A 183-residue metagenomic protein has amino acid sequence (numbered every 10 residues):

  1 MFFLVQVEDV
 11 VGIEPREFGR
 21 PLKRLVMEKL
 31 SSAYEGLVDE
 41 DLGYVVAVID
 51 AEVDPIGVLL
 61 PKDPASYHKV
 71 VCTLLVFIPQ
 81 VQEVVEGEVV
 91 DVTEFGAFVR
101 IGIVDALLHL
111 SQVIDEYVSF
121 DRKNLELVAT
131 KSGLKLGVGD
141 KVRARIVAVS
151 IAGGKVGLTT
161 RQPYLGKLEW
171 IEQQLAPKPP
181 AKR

Functional and structural regions predicted by a protein language model:
M1-R183: Single-stranded RNA-binding regions, centering on S1/OB-family and related RNA-binding modules
